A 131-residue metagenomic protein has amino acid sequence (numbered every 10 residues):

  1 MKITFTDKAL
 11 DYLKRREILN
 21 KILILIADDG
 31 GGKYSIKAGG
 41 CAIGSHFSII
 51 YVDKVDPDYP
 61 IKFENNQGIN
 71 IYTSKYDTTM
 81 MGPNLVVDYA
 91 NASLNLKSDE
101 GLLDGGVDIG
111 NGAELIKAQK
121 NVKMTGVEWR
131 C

Functional and structural regions predicted by a protein language model:
M1-K33: Long, hydrophobic N-terminal alpha-helical segment
I22-A27, S48-I49, L85-Y89: Broad, structure-driven detector of short, well-ordered beta-strand segments within folded domains
L23, Y34, A42-H46, D56-I61 (+1 more regions): N-terminal start-of-chain detector that recognizes signal peptides and the immediate post-cleavage beginning
A27-D53, D108, V122-C131: Short, thiol/selenol-centered motifs that function as redox-active sites or metal-ligating centers
Y51, F63-N65, I109-N111: Generic structural "secondary-structure junction" signal
D56-A92: Mid-chain, well-packed structural core segment of small domains
M80-C131: Glycine-rich, aromatic-bearing surface loops/beta-hairpins
